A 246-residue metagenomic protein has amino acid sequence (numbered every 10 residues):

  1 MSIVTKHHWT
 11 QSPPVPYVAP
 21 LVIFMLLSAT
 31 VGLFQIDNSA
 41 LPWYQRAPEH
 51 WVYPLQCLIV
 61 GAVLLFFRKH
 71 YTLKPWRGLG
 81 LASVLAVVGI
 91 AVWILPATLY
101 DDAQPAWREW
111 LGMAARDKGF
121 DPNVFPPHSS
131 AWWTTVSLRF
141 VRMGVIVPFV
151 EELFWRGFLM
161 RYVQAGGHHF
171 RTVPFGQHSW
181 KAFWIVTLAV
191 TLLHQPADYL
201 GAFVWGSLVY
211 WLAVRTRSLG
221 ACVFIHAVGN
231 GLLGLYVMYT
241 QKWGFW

Functional and structural regions predicted by a protein language model:
V4-P20, Q177-H178: N-terminal membrane topogenic signal
P13-R68, L73-I90: Alpha-helical transmembrane segments in multi-pass membrane proteins
Y17-L21, M25, A29, Y53-L58 (+10 more regions): Alpha-helical transmembrane spans of integral membrane proteins, capturing the lipid-embedded, hydrophobic core of TM
L27-Q35, V63, F67, V92 (+8 more regions): Alpha-helical membrane-inserting segments
L27-T30, P96-A115, L188-V204: Alpha-helical transmembrane segments and their membrane-interface junctions in multi-pass membrane proteins
I36-A40, R68-L73, T98-A106, Q195 (+2 more regions): Transmembrane helix-loop junctions in multipass membrane proteins, especially transporters and channels
W43-Q45, Y71-V150, R161-F175, W243: Juxtamembrane helix-loop-helix connectors linking adjacent transmembrane helices in multi-pass membrane enzymes
F125-W246: Transmembrane helix-loop-helix hairpins at the membrane interface of multi-pass integral membrane proteins
